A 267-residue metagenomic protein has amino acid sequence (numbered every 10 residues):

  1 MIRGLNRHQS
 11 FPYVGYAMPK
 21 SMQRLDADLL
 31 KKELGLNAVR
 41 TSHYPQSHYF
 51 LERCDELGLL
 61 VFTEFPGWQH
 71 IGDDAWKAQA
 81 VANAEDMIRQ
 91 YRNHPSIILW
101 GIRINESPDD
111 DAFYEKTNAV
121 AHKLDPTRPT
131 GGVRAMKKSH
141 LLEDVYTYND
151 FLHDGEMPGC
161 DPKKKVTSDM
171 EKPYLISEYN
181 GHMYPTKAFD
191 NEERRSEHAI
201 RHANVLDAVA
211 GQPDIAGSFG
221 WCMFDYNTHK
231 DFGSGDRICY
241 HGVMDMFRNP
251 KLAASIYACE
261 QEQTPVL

Functional and structural regions predicted by a protein language model:
M1, H140-L142, T264: A short, polar/charged loop/turn motif at coil->beta-strand junctions and beta-hairpin connectors
M1-G15, P19: N-terminal small/glycine-rich loop or linker at the start of catalytic domains across soluble metabolic enzymes
R3, Y174, V266: A broad, low-specificity signal marking well-ordered, structured residues that form hydrophobic/aromatic
R24-K32, A38-N249, I256-Y257: Substrate-binding/catalytic cleft of secreted carbohydrate-active enzymes, primarily glycoside hydrolases
S255-L267: Surface beta-strand/loop "capping" patches
